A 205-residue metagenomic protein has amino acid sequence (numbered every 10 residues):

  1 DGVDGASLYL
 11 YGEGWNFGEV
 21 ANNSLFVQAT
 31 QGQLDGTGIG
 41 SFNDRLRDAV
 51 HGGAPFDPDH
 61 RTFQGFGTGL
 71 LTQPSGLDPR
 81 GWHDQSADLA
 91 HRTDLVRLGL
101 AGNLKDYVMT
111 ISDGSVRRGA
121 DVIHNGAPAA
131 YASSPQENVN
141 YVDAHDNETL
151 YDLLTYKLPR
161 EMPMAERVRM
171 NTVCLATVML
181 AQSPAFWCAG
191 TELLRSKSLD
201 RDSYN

Functional and structural regions predicted by a protein language model:
D1-N125, A129-Y131, T191-N205: Active-site-proximal helices and loops of the catalytic beta/alpha 8
G119-N205: Loop/helix patches that line or flank the sugar-binding groove of alpha-linked glycan CAZymes
